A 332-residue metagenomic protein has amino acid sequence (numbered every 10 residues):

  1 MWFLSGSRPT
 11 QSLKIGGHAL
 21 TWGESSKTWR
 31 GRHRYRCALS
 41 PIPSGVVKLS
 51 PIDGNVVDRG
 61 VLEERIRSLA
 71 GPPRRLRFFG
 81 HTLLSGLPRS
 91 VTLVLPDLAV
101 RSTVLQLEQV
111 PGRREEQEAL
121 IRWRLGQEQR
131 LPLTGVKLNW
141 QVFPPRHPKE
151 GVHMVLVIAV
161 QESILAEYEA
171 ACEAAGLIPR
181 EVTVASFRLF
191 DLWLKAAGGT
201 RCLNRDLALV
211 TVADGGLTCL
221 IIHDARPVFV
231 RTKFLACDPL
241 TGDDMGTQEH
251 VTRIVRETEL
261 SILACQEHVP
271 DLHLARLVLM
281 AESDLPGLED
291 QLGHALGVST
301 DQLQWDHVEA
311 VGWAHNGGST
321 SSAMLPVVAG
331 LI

Functional and structural regions predicted by a protein language model:
M1-I332: Hydrophobic/aromatic-enriched cytosolic interaction surfaces used to assemble or bind macromolecules
